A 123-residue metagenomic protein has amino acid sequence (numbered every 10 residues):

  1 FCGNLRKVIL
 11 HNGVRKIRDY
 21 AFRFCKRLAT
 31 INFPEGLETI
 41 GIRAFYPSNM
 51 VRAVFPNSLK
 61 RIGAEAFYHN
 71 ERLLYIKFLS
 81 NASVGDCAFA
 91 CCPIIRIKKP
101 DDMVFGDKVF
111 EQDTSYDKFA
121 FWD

Functional and structural regions predicted by a protein language model:
C2-K16, K26-T39, S48-R61, E71-S83 (+2 more regions): Structural signature of tandem-repeat unit edges
R18-A21, G41-A44, G63-A66, D86-A88: Consensus positions within tandem repeat domains that build extended binding/scaffold surfaces
